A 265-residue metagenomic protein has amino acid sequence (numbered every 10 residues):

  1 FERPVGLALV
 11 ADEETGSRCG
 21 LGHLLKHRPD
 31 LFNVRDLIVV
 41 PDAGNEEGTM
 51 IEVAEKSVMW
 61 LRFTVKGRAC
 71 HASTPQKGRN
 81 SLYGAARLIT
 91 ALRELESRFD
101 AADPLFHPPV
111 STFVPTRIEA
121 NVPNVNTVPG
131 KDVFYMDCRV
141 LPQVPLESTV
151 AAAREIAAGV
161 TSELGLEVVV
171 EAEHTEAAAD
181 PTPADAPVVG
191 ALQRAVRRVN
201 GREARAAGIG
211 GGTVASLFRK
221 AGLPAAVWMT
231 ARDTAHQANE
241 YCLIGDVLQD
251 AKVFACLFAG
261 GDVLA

Functional and structural regions predicted by a protein language model:
F1-A54, D262-A265: Acidic/histidine-rich catalytic neighborhood of metal-dependent amide-processing enzymes
A43-G48, V53, M59-A265: Metal-dependent amide/peptide-bond hydrolase catalytic core, centered on the "pita-bread" metallohydrolase fold
